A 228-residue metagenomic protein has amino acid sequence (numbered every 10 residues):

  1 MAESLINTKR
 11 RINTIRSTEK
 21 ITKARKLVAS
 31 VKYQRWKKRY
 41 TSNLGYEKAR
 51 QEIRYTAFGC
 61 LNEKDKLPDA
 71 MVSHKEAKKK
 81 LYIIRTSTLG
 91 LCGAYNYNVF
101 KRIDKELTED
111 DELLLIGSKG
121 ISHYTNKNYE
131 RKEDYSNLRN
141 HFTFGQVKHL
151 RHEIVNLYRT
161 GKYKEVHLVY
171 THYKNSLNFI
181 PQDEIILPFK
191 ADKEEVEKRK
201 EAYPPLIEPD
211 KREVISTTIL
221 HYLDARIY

Functional and structural regions predicted by a protein language model:
M1-Y228: C-terminal beta-strand-loop-alpha-helix "lid" module of Rossmann-like NAD(P)-dependent dehydrogenases
